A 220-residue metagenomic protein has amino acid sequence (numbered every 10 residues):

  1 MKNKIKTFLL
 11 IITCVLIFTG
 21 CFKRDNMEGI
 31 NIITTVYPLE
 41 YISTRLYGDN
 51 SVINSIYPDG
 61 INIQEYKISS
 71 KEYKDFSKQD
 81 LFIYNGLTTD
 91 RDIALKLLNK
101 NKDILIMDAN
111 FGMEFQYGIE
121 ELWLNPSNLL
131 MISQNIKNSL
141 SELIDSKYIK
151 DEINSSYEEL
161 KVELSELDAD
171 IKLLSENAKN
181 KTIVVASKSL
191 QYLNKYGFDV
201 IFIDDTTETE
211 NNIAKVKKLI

Functional and structural regions predicted by a protein language model:
K4-R24: Sec-dependent N-terminal signal peptides of Gram-positive bacterial secreted proteins and lipoproteins
F18-I220: Extracytoplasmic metal-acquisition and chelation regions
